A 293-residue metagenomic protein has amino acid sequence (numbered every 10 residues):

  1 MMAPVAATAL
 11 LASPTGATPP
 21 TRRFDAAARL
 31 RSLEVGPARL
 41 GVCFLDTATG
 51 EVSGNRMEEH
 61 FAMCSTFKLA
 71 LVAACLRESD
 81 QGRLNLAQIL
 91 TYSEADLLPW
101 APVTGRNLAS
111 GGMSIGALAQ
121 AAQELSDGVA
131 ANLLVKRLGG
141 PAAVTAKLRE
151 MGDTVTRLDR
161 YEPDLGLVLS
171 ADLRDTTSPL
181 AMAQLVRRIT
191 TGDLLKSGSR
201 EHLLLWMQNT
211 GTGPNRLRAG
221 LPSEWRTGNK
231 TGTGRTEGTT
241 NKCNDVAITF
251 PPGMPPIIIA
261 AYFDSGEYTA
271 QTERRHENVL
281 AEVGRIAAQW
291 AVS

Functional and structural regions predicted by a protein language model:
M1-T18: N-terminal export signals
A3, P19-R29, R137, L185 (+2 more regions): Structured C-terminal helix/loop/strand segments within mature extracytoplasmic catalytic/sensor domains
A17-A62, I286, W290: Beta-lactamase-like hydrolase cores
R39, N132-L194: Mid-domain, small-residue-enriched loop/turn segments at the edges of structured enzyme/sensor domains
G50, A62-L90, I259: Active-site SXXK
S53-M57, S114-L118, L125-A130, E162-S170 (+2 more regions): Flexible glycine/proline-enriched surface loops and loop-helix/loop-strand junctions
A87-V103, L138-G139, L165, W206: Acidic helix-start/capping segments at beta-turn-to-alpha-helix junctions
L97-L134, P141: Conserved catalytic neighborhood of penicillin-recognizing serine enzymes
